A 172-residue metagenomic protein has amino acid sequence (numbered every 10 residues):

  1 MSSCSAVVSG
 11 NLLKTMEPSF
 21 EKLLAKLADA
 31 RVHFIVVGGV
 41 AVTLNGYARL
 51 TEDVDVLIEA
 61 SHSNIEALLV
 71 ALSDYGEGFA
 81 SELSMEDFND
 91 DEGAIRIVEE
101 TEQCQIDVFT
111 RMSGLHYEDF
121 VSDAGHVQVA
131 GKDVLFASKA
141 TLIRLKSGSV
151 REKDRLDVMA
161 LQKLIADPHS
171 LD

Functional and structural regions predicted by a protein language model:
M1-D172: Compositionally biased terminal segments of proteins
